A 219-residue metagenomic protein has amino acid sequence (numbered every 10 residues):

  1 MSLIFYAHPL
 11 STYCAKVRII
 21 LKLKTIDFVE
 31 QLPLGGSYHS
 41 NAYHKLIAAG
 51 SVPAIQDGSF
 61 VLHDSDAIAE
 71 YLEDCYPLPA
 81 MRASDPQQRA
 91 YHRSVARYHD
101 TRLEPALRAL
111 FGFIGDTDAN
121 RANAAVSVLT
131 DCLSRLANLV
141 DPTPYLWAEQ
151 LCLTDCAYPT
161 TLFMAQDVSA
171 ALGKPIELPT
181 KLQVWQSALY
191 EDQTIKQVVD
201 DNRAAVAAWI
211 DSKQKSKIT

Functional and structural regions predicted by a protein language model:
M1-C132, A137, P144, S216-K217: GST-like domain detector, emphasizing the conserved glutathione-binding G-site in the N-terminal thioredoxin-like
S40-A42, E191-D192, S212: Polar helix-capping/helix-linker motif
K45, E191, D200: Phosphate-coordinating loops and pocket residues in cytosolic domains that bind phosphorylated ligands
Q87, H99-Q197: GST-like fold's C-terminal all-alpha helical module
D201-T219: Acidic/histidine-enriched, glycine/proline-rich intrinsically disordered or flexible terminal extensions
